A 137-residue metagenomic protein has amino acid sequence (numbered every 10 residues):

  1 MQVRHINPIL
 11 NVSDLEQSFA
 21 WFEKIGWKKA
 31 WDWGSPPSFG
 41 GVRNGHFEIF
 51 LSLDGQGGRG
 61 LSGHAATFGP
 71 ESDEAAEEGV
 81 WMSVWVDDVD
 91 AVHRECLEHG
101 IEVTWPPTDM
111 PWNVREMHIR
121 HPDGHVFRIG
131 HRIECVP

Functional and structural regions predicted by a protein language model:
M1-I9, I25-D87, A91-R120, H131-P137: Vicinal oxygen chelate
D14-K29: Amphipathic alpha-helical segments
D123: C-terminal catalytic core of tyrosine-transesterase DNA break-rejoin enzymes
